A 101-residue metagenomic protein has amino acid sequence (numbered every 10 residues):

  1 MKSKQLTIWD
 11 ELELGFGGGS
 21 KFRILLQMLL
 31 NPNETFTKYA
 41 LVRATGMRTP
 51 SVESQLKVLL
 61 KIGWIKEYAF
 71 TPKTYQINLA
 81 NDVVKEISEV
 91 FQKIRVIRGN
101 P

Functional and structural regions predicted by a protein language model:
M1-R23: Short alpha-helical segments that sit at the start of domains
L26: A cross-family signal for key residues in well-ordered alpha-helices that form functional helical elements
L29-N33: Short helix-capping/hinge SLiMs at alpha-helix to coil transitions
E34-A44: Short acidic, hydrophobic short linear motifs in intrinsically disordered regions
G46-K61: Short amphipathic alpha-helical interaction segments
L60-F70: A short, conserved structural fragment
Y68-T74, A80-D82: Short, Lys/Arg-rich nucleic-acid/phosphate-binding segment
D82-P101: Amphipathic alpha-helical dimerization/coiled-coil segments that flank or bridge DNA-binding/regulatory modules
